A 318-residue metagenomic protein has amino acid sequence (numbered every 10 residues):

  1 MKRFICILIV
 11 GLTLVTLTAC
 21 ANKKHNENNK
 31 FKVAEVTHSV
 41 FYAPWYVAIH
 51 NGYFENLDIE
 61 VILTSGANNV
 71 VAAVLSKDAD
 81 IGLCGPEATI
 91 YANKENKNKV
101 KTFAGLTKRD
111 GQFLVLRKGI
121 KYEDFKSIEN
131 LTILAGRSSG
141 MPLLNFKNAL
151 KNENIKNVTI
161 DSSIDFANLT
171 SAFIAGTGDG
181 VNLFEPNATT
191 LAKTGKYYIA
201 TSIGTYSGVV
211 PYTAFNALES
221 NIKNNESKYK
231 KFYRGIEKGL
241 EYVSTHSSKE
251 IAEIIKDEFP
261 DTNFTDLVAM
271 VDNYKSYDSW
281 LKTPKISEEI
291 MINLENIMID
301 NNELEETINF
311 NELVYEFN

Functional and structural regions predicted by a protein language model:
T16-A19: C-terminal motif of bacterial Sec signal peptides marking the signal peptidase cleavage site
A21-K23: Bacterial signal peptide processing site
N26-G52, I62-T64, E87, G111-K193 (+1 more regions): Bilobed "Venus flytrap"/periplasmic-binding protein-like clamshell domains and structurally analogous long
N26-N28, A92-F103, T190-G204: Ligand-binding "clamshell"
A73-S76, A92, I128, A172-I174: Hydrophobic residues within well-ordered alpha-helices
E87, D165-D257: Pocket-lining segment of extracytoplasmic ligand-binding domains
T102-D124, G208-K223: Hydrophobic/proline-rich hinge and linker segments of small-molecule sensing/allosteric domains, predominantly
K223-E303: Secondary-structure end/capping motifs
